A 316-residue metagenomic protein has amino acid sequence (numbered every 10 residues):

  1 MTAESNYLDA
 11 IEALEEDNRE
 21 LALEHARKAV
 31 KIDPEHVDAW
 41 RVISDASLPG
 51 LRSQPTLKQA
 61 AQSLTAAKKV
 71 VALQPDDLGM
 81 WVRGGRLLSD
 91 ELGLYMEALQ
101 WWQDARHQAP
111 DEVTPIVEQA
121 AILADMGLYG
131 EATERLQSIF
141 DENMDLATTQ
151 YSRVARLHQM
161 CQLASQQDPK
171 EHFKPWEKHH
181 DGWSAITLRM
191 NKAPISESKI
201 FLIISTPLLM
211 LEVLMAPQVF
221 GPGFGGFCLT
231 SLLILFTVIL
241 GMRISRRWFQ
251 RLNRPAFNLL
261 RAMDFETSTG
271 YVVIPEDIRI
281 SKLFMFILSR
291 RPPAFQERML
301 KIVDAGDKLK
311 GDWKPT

Functional and structural regions predicted by a protein language model:
M1-I32, V42, L48-P55: Alpha-helical segment of the N-proximal tetratricopeptide repeat
T2, H36, D77, E112 (+1 more regions): Residue-level recognition of tetratricopeptide repeat
I11, S44, P49-P55, S89-G93 (+3 more regions): Short coil/turn linking the two alpha-helices of tandem helical-hairpin repeats
E16-H25, L51-K69, L92-D104, G127-R135: Structural signature of tandem alpha-helical TPR/SEL1-like repeats, specifically the intra-repeat loop/turn
A39, M80, P115, T148-Q150: TPR alpha-solenoid repeat register
Q62-T65, A124-A147, Q159-L163, P169-D181: TPR/TPR-like (Sel1-like) alpha-helical repeat modules
K192-F265: Transmembrane alpha-helical hairpins and terminal membrane-anchor modules
